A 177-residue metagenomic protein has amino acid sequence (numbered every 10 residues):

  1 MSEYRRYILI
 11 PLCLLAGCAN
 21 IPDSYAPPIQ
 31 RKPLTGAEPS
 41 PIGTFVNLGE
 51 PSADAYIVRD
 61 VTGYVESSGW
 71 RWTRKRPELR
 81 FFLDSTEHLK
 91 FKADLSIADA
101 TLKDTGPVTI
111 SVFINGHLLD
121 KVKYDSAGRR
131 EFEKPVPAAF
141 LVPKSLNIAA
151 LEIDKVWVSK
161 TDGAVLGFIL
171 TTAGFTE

Functional and structural regions predicted by a protein language model:
M1-I8: Bacterial N-terminal signal peptides that target proteins for export
L14-G17: C-terminal motif of bacterial Sec signal peptides marking the signal peptidase cleavage site
A19-H88, A100-K103, V156-E177: Glycan-recognition and processing domains
E87-L89, K144-S145: Short tyrosine-centred short linear motifs in exposed loops/low-complexity segments
A93-L95, A173: Generic structural signal for small/hydrophobic residues in well-ordered secondary structure, especially within
K103-H117: Short, surface-exposed beta-strand/strand-loop-strand elements in extracellular ectodomains
H117-V142: Extracellular carbohydrate recognition and processing domains and analogous Trp-centered ligand-binding platforms
K144-W157: Cysteine-clustered segments with highest specificity for TGF-beta superfamily mature ligands
